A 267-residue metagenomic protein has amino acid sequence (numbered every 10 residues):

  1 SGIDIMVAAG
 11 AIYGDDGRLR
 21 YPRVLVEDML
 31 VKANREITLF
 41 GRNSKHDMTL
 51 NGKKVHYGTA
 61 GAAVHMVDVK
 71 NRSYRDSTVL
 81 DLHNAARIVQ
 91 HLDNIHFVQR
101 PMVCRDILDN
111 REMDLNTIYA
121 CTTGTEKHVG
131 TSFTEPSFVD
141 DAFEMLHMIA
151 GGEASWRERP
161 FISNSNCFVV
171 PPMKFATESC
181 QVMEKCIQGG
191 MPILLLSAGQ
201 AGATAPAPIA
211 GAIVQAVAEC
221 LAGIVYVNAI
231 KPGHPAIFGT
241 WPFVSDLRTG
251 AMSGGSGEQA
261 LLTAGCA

Functional and structural regions predicted by a protein language model:
D4-R72: Glycine-rich, N-terminal phosphate-binding loop and its surrounding beta-alpha-beta segment
S77-A267: Helix-rich catalytic cores of soluble enzyme domains
